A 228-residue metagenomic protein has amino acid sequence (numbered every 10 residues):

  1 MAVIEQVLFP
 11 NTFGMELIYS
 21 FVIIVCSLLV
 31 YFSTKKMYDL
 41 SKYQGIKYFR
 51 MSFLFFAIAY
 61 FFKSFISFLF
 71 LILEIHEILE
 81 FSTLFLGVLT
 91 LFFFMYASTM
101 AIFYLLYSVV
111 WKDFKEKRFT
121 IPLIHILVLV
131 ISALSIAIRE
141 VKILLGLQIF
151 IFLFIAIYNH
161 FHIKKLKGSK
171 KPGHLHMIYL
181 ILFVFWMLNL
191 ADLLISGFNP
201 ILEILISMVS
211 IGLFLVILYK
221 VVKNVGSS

Functional and structural regions predicted by a protein language model:
M1-C26, L91, R139-L147: Hydrophobic transmembrane alpha-helical segments in integral membrane proteins
E16, K42-A59, L84-L91, L175-Y179 (+1 more regions): Juxtamembrane helix-loop boundaries in multi-pass membrane proteins
I23-C26, F94-M100, L144-Y158, I211: Generic alpha-helical transmembrane segments
S27-K42, I46, K63-I121, H160-I163 (+2 more regions): Internal transmembrane alpha-helix with an interfacial aromatic "cap," most often the third helix
S41-F53, F114-I124, K167-Y179, S228: Membrane-interfacial loop-to-transmembrane alpha-helix junctions, especially the N-terminal start
I58-A59, I124-A137, I181-L190: Aromatic-anchored segments of alpha-helical transmembrane domains
L134-G146, L193-N199: Membrane-interface helix caps and helix-loop-helix hairpins in membrane proteins
I155-S228: C-terminal transmembrane-bundle signature of multipass membrane proteins, characterized by strong activation on
